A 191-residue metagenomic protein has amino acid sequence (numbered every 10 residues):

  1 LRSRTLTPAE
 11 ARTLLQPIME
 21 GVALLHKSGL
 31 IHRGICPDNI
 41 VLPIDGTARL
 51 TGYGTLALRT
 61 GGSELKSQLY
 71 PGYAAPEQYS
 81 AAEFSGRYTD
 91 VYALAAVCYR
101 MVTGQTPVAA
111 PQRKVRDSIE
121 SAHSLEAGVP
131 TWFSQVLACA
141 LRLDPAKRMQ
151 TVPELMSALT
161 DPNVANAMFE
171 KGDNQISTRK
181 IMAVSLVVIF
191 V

Functional and structural regions predicted by a protein language model:
L1-L6: AlphaC helix of the protein kinase catalytic domain
L14-L15: Activation segment signature within eukaryotic-like protein kinase domains
M19-L30: Protein kinase catalytic-loop region centered on the HRD/HxD motif
G34: Conserved catalytic-loop position in the HRD/HxD motif
N39-G52: Conserved protein kinase catalytic/activation segment
T55-L56: Activation segment
G72-V164: C-terminal lobe helix-coil module of Hanks-type protein kinase domains
N163-V191: C-terminal or otherwise distal, non-catalytic regulatory regions appended to signaling enzyme catalytic cores
